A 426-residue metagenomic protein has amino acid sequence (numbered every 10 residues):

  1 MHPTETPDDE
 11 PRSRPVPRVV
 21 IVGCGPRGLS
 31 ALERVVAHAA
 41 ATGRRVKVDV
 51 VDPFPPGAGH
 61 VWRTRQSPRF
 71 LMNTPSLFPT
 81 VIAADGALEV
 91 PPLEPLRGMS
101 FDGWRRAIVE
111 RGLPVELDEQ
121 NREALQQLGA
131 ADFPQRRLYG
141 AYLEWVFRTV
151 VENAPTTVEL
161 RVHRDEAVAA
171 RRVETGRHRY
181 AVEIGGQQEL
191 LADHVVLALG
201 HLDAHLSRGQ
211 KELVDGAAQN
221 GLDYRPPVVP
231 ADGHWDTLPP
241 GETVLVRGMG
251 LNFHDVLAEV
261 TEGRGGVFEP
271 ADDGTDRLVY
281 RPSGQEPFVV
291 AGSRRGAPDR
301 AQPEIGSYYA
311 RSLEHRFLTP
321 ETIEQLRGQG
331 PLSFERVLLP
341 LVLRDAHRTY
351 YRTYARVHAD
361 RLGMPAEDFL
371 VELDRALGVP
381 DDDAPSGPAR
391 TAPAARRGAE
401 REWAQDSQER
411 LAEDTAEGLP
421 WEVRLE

Functional and structural regions predicted by a protein language model:
P17-R18, D193: Conserved acidic residues
R18-I21, P26-G57, A198-A399: Rossmann-like dinucleotide-binding core of oxidoreductases
S30, V35-A39, V46, L71 (+3 more regions): N-terminal extension/subdomain marker
A31, S407-E426: Structured, charged N-terminal subsegments at the starts of enzyme catalytic cores and at intra-chain domain/subunit
V51-A141, W145, G292-V337, T349-H358: Glycine-rich active-site loop/strand segments that organize a redox cofactor
G140-V162, A167: Helical element adjacent to the flavin cofactor pocket in flavoenzyme catalytic cores
H163-H178: A conserved short coil-to-beta-strand element within the FAD-binding core of flavoproteins
G185-H194: Core beta-strand elements of the Rossmann-like FAD/NAD(P) dinucleotide-binding domain in flavoenzyme oxidoreductases
